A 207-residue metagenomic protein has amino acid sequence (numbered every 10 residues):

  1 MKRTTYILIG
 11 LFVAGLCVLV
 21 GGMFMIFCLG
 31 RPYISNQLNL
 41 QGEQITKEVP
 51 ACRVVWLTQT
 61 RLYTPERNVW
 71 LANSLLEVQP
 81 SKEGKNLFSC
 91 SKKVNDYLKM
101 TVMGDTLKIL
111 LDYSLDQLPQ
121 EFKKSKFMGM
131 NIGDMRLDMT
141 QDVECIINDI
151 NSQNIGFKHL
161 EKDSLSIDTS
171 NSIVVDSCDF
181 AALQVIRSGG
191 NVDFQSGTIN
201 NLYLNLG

Functional and structural regions predicted by a protein language model:
M1-D168, V174-D176, Q184-I186, F194-Q195 (+1 more regions): Intrinsically disordered, low-complexity terminal regions
A181-A182, G190: Asparagine/serine/threonine-enriched low-complexity, disordered tracts, especially those forming N-linked glycosylation
I199: Conserved nucleotide-sensing/catalytic segment adjacent to the nucleotide-binding pocket in NTP-handling enzymes
